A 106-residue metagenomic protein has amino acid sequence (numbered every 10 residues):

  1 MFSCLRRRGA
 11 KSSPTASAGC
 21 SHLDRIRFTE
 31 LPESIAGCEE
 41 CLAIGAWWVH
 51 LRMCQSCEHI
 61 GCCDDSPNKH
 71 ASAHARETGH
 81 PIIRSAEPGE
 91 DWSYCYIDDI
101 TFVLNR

Functional and structural regions predicted by a protein language model:
M1-K11: Extended, low-complexity, charged intrinsically disordered regions
R8-A10, C54, A86: Small/flexible residues
A16-I26, P32-G37, I44, G61-R106: Cys/His-rich, Zn2+-coordinating zinc-finger modules
A46-S56: Canonical RING-type zinc finger of E3 ubiquitin-protein ligases
